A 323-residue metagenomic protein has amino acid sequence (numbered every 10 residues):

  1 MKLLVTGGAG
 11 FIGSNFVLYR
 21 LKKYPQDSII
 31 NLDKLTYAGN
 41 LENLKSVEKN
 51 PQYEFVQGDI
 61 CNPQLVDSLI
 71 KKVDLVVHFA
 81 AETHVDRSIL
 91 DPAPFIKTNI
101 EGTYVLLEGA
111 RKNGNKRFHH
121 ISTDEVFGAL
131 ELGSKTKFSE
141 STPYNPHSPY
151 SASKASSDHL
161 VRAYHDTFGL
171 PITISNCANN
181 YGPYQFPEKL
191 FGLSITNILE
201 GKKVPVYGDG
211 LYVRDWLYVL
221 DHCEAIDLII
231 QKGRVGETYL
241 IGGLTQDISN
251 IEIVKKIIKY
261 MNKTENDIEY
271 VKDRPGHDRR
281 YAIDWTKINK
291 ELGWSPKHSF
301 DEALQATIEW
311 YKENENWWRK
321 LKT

Functional and structural regions predicted by a protein language model:
M1, K71-D74, G114-N115, G182 (+3 more regions): Generic structural signal for short, solvent-exposed loop/turn connectors between secondary structure elements
M1-N180, L220, A306, Y311-N314 (+1 more regions): N-terminal Rossmann-like NAD(P)+-binding domain of SDR-like oxidoreductases, especially those catalyzing
T6, I89, K97-I100, Y150 (+6 more regions): Short, solvent-exposed loop/helix junctions and linker helices that flank or host conserved functional motifs
F16, G58, I198-T323: C-terminal substrate-binding subdomain of Rossmann-fold SDR/epimerase-dehydratase oxidoreductases
Y37, N62, P187, Q246-D247 (+1 more regions): Alpha-helix N-cap/loop-to-helix initiation residues
G39, L75, E125, H159 (+5 more regions): Generic alpha-helical secondary structure signal
N43, L130-K137, H147, H159-Q231 (+2 more regions): NAD(P)-dependent short-chain dehydrogenase/reductase
Q64-D67, D86, A93, Y104 (+7 more regions): Residues in well-ordered alpha-helical elements
